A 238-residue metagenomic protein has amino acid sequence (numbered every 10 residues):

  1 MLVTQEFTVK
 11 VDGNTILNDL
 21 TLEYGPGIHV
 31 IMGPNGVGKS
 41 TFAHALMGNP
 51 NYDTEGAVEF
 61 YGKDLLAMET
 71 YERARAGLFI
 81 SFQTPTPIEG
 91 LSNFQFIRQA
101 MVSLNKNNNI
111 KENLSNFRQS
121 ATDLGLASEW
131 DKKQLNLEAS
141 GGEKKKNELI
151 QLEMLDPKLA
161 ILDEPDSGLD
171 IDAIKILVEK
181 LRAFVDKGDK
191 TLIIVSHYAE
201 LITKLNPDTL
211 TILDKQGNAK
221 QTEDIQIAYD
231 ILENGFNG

Functional and structural regions predicted by a protein language model:
L2, I16-D19: Conserved structural motif at the start of ABC-family nucleotide-binding domains
M32-P34: The feature captures the beta-strand-to-loop junction immediately N-terminal to the Walker
M47-G48: Helix-to-loop junction immediately C-terminal to a conserved catalytic motif
A57-R73, N136: ABC ATPase NBD Q-loop/coupling interface
T84, G90-L104: Q-loop/switch helix immediately C-terminal to the Walker
L152-E153: ABC ATPase C-loop
E164-P165, D172: Walker B catalytic motif
L213-G238: Conserved beta-strand-loop-alpha-helix hinge in the C-terminal portion of ABC ATPase nucleotide-binding domains
